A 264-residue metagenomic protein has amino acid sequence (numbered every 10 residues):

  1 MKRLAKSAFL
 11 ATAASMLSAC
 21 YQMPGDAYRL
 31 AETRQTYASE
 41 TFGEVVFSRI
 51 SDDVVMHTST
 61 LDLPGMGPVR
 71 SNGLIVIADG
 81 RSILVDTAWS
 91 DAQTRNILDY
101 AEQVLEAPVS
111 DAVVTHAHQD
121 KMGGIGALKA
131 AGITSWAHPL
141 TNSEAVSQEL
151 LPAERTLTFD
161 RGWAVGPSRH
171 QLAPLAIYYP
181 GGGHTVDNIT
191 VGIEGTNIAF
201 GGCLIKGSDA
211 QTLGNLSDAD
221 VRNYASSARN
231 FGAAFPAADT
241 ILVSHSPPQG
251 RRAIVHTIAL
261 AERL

Functional and structural regions predicted by a protein language model:
M1-F9: Bacterial N-terminal signal peptides that target proteins for export
L17-A19: C-terminal motif of bacterial Sec signal peptides marking the signal peptidase cleavage site
Y21-P24: Bacterial signal peptide processing site
F42, R49, A127, P139-G181 (+4 more regions): Metallo-beta-lactamase
R49-L98, T190-C203: Conserved beta-strand hairpin/beta-sheet module of binuclear metal-dependent hydrolase folds, prominently
T58-S71, S147, D209-D218: Acidic/histidine-rich helix-loop elements that form or flank divalent-metal/phosphate-binding sites at the catalytic
G80-S82, A92-W136, P236-A237: Active-site metal-binding motif and surrounding structural segment of the metallo-beta-lactamase
W89-S90, Y178-H256: Metallo-beta-lactamase
